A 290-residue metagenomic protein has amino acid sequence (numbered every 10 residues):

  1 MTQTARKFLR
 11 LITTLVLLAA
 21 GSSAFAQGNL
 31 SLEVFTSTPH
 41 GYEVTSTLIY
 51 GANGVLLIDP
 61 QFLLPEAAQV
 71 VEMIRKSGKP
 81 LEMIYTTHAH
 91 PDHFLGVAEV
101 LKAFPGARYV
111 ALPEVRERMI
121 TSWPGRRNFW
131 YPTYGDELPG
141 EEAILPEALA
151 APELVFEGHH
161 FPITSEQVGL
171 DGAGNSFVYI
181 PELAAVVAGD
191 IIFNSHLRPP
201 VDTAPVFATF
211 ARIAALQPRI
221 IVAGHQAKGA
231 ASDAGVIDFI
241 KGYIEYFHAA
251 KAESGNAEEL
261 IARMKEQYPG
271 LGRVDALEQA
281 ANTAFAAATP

Functional and structural regions predicted by a protein language model:
M1-T13: Bacterial N-terminal signal peptides that target proteins for export
L15, A215-I220, K228-P290: Accessory terminal helices/loops
G21-S22: N-terminal signal peptide c-region/cleavage motif recognized by signal peptidases
G28-K76, S176-D190: Conserved beta-strand hairpin/beta-sheet module of binuclear metal-dependent hydrolase folds, prominently
L56-D59, E82-T86, P162-I163: Short catalytic-loop micro-motif centered on adjacent basic/acidic residues
F62-L63, E153, E166-D238, G242-Y246: Metallo-beta-lactamase
P65-A111, L216-Q217: Active-site metal-binding motif and surrounding structural segment of the metallo-beta-lactamase
R118-G174, P181-E182: Metallo-beta-lactamase
